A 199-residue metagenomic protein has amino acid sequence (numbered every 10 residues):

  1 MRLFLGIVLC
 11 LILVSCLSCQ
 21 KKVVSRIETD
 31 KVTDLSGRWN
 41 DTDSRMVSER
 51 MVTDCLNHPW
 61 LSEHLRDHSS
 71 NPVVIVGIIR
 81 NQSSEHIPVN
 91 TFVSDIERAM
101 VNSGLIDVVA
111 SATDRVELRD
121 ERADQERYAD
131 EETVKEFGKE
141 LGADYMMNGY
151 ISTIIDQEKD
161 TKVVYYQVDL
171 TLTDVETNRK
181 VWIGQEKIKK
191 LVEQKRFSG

Functional and structural regions predicted by a protein language model:
R2-C10: Sec-dependent signal peptide recognition, specifically the positively charged N-region followed immediately by
V14-S18: C-terminal motif of bacterial Sec signal peptides marking the signal peptidase cleavage site
C19-S69, F137-D144, T153-Y165, D169-G199: C-terminal/domain-edge helix-coil "capping" segments
M46, T91, D95, A129-E132 (+1 more regions): A general alpha-helical scaffold signature found inside nucleotide-binding enzyme cores
R50, D54-R127, T177-I183: N-terminal segment of the mature soluble domain
V93-S94, V109-N148, S152-E158: Short, solvent-exposed, polar/charged sequence segments at loop or secondary-structure edges
